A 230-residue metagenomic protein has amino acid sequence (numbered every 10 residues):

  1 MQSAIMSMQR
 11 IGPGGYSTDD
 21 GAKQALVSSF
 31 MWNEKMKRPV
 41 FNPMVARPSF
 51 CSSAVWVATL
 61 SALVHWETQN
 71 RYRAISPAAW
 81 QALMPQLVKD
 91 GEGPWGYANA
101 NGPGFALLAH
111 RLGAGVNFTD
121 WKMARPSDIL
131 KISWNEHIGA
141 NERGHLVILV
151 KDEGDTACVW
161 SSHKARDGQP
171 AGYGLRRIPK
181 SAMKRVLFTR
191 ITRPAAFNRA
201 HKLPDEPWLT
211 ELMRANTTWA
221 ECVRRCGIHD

Functional and structural regions predicted by a protein language model:
M1-N99, W219-D230: N-terminal capping segments
K23, K35-K37, K89, K122 (+6 more regions): Context-gated lysine
Q24-P39, A106-T119, P194-E206, T210-E211 (+2 more regions): Surface-exposed intrinsically disordered loops and tails
P48, G113-T119, Q169-I178: Short, exposed beta-strand "edge-strand" segments with a Pro/Gly-rich flavor and a Y/T-containing core
R71, A140, Y173-L175: Generic preference for flexible, low-structure residues
P77-D167: ...with weaker cross-activation on analogous glycine-rich loops/strands in unrelated enzymes
T156-D230: Low-complexity, Gly/Ser/Thr/Pro-rich intrinsically disordered linker/tail segments
